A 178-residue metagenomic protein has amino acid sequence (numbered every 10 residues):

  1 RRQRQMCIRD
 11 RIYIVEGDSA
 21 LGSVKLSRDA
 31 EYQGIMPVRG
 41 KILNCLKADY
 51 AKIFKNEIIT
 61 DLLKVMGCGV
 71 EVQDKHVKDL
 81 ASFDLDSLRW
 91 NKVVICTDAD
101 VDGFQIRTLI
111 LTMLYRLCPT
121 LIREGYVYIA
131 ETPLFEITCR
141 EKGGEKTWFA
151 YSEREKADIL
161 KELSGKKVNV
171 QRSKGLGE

Functional and structural regions predicted by a protein language model:
R1-Q5, R9-E178: Conserved phosphate-chemistry cores used by DNA topoisomerases
